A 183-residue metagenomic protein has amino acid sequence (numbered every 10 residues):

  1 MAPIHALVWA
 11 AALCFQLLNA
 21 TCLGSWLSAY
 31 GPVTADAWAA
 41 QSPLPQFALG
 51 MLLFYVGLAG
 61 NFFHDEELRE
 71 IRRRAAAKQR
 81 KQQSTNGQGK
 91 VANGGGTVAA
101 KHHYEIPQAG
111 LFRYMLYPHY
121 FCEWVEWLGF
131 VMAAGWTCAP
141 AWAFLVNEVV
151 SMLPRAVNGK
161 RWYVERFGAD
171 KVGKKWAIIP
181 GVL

Functional and structural regions predicted by a protein language model:
M1-L49, Y55: Eukaryotic endomembrane system proteins
D36-L183: Hydrophobic transmembrane alpha-helices
